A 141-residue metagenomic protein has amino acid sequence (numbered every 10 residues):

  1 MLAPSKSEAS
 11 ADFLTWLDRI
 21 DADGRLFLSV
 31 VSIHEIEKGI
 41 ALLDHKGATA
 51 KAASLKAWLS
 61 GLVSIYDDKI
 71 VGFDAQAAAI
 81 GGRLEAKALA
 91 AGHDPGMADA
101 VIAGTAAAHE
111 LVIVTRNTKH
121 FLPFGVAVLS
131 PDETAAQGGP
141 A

Functional and structural regions predicted by a protein language model:
M1, A77, I102, K119-H120: Alpha-helix capping/helix-boundary segments
M1-S32, L42-G61, A135-A141: Short, well-structured N-terminal submotif of metal-dependent ribonuclease cores
P4-S5, G39, G81-L84, F124 (+1 more regions): Residues that scaffold the ATP/ADP-binding catalytic core of kinase and kinase-like folds
W16-R19, L62, I70, A103 (+1 more regions): Short secondary-structure boundary/capping segments
S29-V30, D74-A77, N117: Helix N-cap/beta->alpha junction signal
K38-L43, S64-V112: Active-site neighborhoods of divalent-metal-dependent phosphate/nucleic-acid chemistry enzymes
A103-A141: Acidic, PIN/NYN-like endoribonuclease modules and their adjacent C-terminal/linker elements
